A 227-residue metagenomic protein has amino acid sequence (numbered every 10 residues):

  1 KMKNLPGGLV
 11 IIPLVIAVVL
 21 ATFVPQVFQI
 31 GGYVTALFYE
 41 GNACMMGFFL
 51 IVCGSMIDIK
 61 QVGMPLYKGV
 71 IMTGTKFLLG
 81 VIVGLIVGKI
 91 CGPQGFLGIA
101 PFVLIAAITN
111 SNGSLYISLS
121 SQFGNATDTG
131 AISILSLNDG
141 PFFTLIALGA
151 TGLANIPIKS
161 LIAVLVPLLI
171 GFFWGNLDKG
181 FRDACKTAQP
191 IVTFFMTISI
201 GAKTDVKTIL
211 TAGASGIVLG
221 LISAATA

Functional and structural regions predicted by a protein language model:
M2-P6, F28-N42, V70-I71, P101-L104 (+3 more regions): Interfacial loop-to-helix junctions that mark the boundaries of transmembrane helices in multi-pass membrane
L5-I12, M64-L78, T127-S136, I162 (+1 more regions): Cytoplasmic-side transmembrane-helix entry/capping segments in multi-pass membrane proteins
L14-Q26, T35-K68, P167-K179, T187-A212: Hydrophobic transmembrane alpha-helices of secondary-active transporters and Na+-translocating membrane complexes
F23-G31, M56-M64, V81-F102: Transmembrane alpha-helix boundary signature
G32-A36, P65-G74, P93-I108, N125-I134 (+1 more regions): The feature identifies polytopic integral membrane transport proteins across all domains of life
A36-Y39, I57-G88, G140, T204-A227: Entry/N-cap segments of selected transmembrane alpha helices and their immediately preceding amphipathic helices
T109-Q122, D128, A227: Short helical (or helix-break) motifs at transmembrane helix termini and adjacent helical loops in multi-pass membrane
D128-G175: Loop-centered beta-sheet repeat module
